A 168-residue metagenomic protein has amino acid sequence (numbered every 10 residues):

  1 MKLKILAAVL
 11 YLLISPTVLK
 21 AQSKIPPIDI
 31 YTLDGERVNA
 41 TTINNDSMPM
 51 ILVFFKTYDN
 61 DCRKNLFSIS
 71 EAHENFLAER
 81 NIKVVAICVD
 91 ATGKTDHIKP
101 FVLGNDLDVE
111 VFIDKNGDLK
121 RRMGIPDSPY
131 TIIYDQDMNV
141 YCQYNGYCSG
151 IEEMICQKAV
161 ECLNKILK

Functional and structural regions predicted by a protein language model:
M1-K24: Bacterial Sec-dependent N-terminal signal peptides
L19-T42: N-terminal "domain-start" segment that seeds a small globular fold
P26, M50, S128-Y130: Short loop/turn microsegments at loop-to-beta-strand junctions
A40-R63, I69: Short active-site neighborhood of thiol/selenol oxidoreductases, capturing the structured segment around
R63-G104, N116-R121: Structural microenvironment flanking redox-active thiols in thiol-disulfide oxidoreductases
F101-Y134: Short, internal strand/loop/helix patches that form the active-site neighborhood or redox-interaction surface
I133-K168: Thiol-/selenol-based redox modules, centered on thioredoxin-like and closely related oxidoreductase domains
